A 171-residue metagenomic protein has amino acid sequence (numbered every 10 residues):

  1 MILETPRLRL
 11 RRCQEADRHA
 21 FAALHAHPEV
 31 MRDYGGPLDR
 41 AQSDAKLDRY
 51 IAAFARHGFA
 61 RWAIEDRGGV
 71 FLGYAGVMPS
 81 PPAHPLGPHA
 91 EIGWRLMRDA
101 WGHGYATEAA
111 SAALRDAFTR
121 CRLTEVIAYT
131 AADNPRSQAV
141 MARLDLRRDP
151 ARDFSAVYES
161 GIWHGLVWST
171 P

Functional and structural regions predicted by a protein language model:
M1-D33, R61-P171: Acyl-donor (CoA/ACP) binding surface of acyl/acetyltransferases
E15-A22, R40, D44-D48, A55: An amphipathic alpha-helix signature
E29-R49, A60: Conserved GNAT-fold acetyl-CoA-binding loop/helix
I51-A63: A short helix-loop-beta-strand connector motif used in the catalytic cores of GNAT acetyltransferases and, in some
